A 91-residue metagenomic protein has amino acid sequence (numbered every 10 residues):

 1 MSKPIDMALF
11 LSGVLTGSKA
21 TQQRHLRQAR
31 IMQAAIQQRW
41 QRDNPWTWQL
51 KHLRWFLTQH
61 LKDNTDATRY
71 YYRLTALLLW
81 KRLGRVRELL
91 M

Functional and structural regions predicted by a protein language model:
M1-T21: Short terminal alpha-helical segments
L15-E88: Non-catalytic DNA-binding core/recognition domains of DNA-processing enzymes
